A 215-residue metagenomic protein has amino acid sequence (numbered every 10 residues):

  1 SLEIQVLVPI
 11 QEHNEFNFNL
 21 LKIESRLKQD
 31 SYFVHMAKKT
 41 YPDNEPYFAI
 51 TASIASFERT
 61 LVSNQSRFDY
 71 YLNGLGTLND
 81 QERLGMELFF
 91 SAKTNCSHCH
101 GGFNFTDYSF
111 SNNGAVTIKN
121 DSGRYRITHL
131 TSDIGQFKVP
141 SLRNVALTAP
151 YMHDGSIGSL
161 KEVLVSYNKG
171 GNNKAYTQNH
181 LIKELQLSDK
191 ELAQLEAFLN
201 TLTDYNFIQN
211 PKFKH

Functional and structural regions predicted by a protein language model:
S1-H215: Periplasmic c-type cytochrome electron-transfer domains
